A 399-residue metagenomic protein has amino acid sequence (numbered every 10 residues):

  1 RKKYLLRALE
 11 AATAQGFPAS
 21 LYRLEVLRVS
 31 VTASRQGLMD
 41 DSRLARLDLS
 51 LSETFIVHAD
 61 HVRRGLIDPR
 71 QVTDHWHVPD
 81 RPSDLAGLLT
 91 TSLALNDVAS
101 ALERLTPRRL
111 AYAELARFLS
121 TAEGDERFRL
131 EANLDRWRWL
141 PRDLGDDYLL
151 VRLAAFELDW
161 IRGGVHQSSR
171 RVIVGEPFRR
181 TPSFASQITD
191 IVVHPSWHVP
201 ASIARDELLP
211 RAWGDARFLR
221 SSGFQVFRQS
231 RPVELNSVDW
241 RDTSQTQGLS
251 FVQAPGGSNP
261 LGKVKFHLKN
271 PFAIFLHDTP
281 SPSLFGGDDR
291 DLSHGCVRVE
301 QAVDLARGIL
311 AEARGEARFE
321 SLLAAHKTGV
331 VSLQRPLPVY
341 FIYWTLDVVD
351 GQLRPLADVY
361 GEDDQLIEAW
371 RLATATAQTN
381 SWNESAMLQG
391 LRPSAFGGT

Functional and structural regions predicted by a protein language model:
R1-H75: Cationic-aromatic interfacial patches
L49, E53-V57, W76, D80-S83 (+1 more regions): Well-ordered beta-sheet/strand-loop patches within structured domains
